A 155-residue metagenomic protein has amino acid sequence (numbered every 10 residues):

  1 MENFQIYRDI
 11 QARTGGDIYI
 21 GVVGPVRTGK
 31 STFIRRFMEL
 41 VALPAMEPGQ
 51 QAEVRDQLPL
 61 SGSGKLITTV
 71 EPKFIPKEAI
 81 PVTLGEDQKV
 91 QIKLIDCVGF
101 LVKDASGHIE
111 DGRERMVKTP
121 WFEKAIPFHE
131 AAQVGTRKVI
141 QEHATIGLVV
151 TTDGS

Functional and structural regions predicted by a protein language model:
M1-H129, K138-V150: Conserved G1/Walker A P-loop phosphate-binding module
Q133-V134: Glycine-rich, charged/polar anion/phosphate-binding loops that engage phosphate groups from diverse ligands
G154-S155: Short acidic, S/G/P-rich loop/turn micro-motifs used as interaction or catalytic elements
